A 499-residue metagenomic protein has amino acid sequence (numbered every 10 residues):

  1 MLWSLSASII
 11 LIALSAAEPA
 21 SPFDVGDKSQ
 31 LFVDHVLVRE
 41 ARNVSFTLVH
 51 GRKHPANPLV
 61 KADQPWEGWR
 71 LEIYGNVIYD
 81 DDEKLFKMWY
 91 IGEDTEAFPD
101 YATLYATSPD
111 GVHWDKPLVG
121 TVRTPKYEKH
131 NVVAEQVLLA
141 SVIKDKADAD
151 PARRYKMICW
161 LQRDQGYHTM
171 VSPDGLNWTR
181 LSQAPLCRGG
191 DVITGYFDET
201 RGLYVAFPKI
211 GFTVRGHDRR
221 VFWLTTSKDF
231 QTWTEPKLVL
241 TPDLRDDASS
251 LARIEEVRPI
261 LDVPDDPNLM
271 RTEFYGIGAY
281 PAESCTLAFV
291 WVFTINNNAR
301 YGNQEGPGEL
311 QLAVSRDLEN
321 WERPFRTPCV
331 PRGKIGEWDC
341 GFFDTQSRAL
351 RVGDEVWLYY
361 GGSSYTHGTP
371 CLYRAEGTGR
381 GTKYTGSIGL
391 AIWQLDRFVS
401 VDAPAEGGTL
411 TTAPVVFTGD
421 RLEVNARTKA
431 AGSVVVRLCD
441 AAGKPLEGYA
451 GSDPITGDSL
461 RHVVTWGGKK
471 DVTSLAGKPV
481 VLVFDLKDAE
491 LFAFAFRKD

Functional and structural regions predicted by a protein language model:
W3-A13: Bacterial N-terminal signal peptides
A17-D499: Carbohydrate-active catalytic/glycan-binding domains of CAZyme proteins, especially the secreted or lumenal ectodomains
